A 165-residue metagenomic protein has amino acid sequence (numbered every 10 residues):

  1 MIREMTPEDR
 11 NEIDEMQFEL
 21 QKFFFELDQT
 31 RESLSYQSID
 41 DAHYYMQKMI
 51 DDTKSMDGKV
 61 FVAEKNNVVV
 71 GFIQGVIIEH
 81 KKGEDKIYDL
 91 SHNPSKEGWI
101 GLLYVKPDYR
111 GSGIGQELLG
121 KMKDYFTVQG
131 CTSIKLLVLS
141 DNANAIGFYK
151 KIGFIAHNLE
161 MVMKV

Functional and structural regions predicted by a protein language model:
M1-L27: A short beta-loop-alpha structural element at the N-terminal edge of CoA-dependent acyl/N-acetyltransferase catalytic
M5, L103-V105, V138: Hydrophobic adenine-recognition pocket in adenosine-nucleotide-binding enzymes
K22-K48: Conserved GNAT-fold acetyl-CoA-binding loop/helix
Y44-V62, W99: A short helix-loop-beta-strand connector motif used in the catalytic cores of GNAT acetyltransferases and, in some
V62, V68-V76, W99, Y104: Conserved beta-strand in the GNAT
I77-G98: Conserved acyl-donor/pantetheine-binding loop and adjacent beta-alpha core of acyl/acetyltransferases and related
R110, K121, K135-A145, V162-V165: Conserved beta-strand-loop-alpha-helix junction that forms the acyl-donor binding cleft
Q116, G120, V128, S140-N158: Conserved active-site alpha-helix within GNAT-family acetyltransferase domains
